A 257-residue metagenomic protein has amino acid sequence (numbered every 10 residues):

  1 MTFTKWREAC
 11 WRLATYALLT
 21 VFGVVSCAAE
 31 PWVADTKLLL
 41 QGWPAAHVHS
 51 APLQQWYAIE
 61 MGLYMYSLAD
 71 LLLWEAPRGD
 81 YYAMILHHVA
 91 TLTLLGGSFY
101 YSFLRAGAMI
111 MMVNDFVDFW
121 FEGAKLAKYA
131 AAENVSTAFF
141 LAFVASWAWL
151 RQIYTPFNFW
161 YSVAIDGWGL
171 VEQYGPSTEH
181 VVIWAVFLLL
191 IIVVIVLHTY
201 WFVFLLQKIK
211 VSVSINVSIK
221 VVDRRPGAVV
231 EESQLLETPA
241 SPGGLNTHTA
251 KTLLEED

Functional and structural regions predicted by a protein language model:
M1-L104, K125-A131, V135-W147, I153-I195 (+1 more regions): Membrane-helix and juxtamembrane interface regions of eukaryotic multi-pass membrane proteins
G107: Catalytic cores of histone-lysine modification enzymes
M111-D115, V144-A148: Transmembrane helix-bundle signature of multi-pass membrane transporters/permeases
V113-A124: Alpha-helical transmembrane segments and their membrane-interface exit regions
